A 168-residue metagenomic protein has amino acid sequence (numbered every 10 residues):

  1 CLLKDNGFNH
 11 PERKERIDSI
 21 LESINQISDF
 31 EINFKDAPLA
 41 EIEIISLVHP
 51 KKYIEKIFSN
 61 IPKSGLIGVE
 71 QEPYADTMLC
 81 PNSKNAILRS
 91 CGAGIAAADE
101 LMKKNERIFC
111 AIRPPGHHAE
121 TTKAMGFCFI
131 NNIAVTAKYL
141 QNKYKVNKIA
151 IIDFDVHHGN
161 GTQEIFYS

Functional and structural regions predicted by a protein language model:
C1-S168: HDAC/HDAC-like amidohydrolase catalytic core signature
